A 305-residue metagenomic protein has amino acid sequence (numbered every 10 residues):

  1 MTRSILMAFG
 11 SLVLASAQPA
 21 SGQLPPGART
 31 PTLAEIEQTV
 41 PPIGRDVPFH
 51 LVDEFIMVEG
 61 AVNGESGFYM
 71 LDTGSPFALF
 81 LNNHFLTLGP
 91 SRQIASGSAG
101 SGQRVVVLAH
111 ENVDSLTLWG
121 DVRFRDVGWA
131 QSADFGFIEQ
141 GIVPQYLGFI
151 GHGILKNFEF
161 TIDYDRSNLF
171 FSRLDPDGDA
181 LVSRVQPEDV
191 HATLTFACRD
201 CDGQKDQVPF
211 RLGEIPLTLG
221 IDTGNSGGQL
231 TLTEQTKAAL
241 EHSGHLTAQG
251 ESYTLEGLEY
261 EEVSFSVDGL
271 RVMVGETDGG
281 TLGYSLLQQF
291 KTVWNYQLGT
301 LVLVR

Functional and structural regions predicted by a protein language model:
S4-S16: Bacterial N-terminal signal peptides
P19: Cationic, low-complexity basic patches in intrinsically disordered or flexible, solvent-exposed regions
G22-R305: Pepsin/retropepsin-fold aspartyl endopeptidases
